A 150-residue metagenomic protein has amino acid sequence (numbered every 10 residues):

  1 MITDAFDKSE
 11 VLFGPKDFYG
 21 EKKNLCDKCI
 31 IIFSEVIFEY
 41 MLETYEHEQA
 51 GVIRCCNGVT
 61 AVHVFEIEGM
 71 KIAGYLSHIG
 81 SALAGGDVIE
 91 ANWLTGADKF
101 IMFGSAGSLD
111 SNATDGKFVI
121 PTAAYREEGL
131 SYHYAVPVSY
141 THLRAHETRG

Functional and structural regions predicted by a protein language model:
M1-G85: N-terminal short beta-loop-beta anion/metal-coordinating cradle
N24-K28, I67-I72, T95-D98, A113-G116 (+1 more regions): Short coil/turn connectors at secondary-structure junctions
G51, V138-S139: Glycine-rich, often acidic-flanked micro-motifs that create phosphate/phosphodiester-binding or positioning elements
N57-T60, S105-G107, A123-Y125: Short glycine-enriched loops at secondary-structure junctions
S77-P121: Hydrophobic alpha-helical segments and helix pairs
N112-A113, V119-P137: Class I SAM-dependent methyltransferase SAM-binding "motif I" and its flanking Rossmann-like core
T141-G150: Conserved small/polar residues in nucleotide/adenosyl-binding loops
